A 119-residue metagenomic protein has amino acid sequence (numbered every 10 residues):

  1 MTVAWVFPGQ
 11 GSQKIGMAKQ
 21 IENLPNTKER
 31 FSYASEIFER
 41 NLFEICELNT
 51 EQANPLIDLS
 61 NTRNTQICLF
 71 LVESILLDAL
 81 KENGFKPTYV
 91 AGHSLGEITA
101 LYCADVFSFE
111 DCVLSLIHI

Functional and structural regions predicted by a protein language model:
M1-I117: FabD-like malonyl-/acyl-CoA
